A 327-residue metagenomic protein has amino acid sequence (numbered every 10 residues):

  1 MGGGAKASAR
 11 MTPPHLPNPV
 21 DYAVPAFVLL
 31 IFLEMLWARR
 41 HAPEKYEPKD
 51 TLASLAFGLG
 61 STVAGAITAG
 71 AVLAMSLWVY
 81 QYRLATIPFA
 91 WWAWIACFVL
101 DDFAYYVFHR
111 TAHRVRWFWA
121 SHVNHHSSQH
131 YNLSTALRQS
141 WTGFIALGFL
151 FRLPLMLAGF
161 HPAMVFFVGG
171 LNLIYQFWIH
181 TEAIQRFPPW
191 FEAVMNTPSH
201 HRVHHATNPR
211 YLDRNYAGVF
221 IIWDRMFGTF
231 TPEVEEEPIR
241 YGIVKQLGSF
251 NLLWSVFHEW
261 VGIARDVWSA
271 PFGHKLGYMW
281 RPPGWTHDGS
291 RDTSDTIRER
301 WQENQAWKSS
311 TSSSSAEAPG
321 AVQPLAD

Functional and structural regions predicted by a protein language model:
M1-N18: Short, strongly hydrophobic alpha-helical membrane anchors
N18, Y22, K45-T62, A93-W94: Loop-to-helix transition at the N-terminal end of transmembrane alpha-helices
A26-A38, V72-L73, F98-A104: Central hydrophobic cores of alpha-helical transmembrane segments in multi-pass inner-membrane proteins across all
F32-L52: Membrane-interface helix-loop junction between the first two transmembrane segments
E34, L55, W223: Residue-level signal for inorganic ion chemistry
L59-T68, I87-R240: Membrane-embedded catalytic scaffold of the fatty acid hydroxylase/desaturase
S76-T86: Membrane-interface helix termini and inter-helical loops of multi-pass transporters
H130-S134, T181-D327: Cytosolic/stromal cytosol-facing helical appendages immediately following the last transmembrane segment
